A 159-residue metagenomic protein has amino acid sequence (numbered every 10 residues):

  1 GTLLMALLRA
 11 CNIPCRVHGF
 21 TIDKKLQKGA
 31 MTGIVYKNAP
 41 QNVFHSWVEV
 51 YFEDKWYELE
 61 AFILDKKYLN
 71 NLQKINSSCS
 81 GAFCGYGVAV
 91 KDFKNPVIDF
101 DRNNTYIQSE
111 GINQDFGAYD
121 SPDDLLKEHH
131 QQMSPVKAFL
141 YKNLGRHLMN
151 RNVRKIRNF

Functional and structural regions predicted by a protein language model:
G1-G19, V48: Cysteine-centered nucleophilic/redox motifs
I22-F159: His-Asp-centered catalytic microenvironments across diverse enzyme cores, prominently the transglutaminase-like
